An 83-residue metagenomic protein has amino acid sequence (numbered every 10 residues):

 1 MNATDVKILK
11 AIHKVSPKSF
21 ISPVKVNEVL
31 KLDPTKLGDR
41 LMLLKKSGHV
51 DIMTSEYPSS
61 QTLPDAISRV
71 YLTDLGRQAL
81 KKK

Functional and structural regions predicted by a protein language model:
M1-A11, V15: Short alpha-helical segments that sit at the start of domains
N2, K31-M53, I67: Short amphipathic alpha-helical interaction segments
I8-I12, V26, L37, L44 (+2 more regions): Hydrophobic beta-strand residues in large extracellular and virion-surface proteins
K18-V29: Short acidic, hydrophobic short linear motifs in intrinsically disordered regions
L30, Q61-L63: Short secondary-structure boundary/hinge segments and terminal tails
D51-S55, S59-Q61: Beta-hairpin "wing" of winged helix-turn-helix
P64-K83: Short, amphipathic alpha-helical interaction segments positioned at domain boundaries
